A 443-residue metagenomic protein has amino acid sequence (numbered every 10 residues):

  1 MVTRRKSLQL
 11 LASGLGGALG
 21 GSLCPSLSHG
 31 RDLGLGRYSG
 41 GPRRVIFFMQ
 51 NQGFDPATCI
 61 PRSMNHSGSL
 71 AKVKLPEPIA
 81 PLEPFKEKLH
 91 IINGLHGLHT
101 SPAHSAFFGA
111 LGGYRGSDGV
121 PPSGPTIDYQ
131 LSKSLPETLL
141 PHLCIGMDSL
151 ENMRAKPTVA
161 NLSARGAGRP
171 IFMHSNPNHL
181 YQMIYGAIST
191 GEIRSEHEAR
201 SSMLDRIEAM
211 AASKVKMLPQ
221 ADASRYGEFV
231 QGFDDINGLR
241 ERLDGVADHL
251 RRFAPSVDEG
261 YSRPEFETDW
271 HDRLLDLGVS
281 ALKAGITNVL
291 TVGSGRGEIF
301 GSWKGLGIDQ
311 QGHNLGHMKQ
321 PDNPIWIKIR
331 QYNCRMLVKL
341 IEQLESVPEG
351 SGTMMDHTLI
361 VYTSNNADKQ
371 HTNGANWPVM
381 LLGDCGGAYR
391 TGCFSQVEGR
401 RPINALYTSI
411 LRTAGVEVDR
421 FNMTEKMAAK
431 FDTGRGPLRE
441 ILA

Functional and structural regions predicted by a protein language model:
M1-A443: Ligand-binding pockets and gating/stacking loops
